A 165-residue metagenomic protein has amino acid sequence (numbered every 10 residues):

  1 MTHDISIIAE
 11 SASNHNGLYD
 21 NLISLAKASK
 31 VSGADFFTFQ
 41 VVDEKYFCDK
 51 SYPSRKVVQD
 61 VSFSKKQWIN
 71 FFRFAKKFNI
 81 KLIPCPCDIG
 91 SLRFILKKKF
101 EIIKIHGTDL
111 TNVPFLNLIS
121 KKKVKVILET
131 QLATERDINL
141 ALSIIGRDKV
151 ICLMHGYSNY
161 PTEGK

Functional and structural regions predicted by a protein language model:
M1-K165: Catalytic cores and adjacent flexible loops of soluble metabolic enzymes that perform enolate/carbanion chemistry on
